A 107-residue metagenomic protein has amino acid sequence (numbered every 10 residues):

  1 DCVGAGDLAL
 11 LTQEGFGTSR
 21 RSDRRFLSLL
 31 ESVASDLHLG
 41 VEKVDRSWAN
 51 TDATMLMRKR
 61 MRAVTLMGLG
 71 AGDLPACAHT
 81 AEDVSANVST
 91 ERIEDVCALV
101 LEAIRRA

Functional and structural regions predicted by a protein language model:
A5-A107: Active-site-adjacent substrate-binding region of metalloamidase/peptidase-like peptide-processing proteins
